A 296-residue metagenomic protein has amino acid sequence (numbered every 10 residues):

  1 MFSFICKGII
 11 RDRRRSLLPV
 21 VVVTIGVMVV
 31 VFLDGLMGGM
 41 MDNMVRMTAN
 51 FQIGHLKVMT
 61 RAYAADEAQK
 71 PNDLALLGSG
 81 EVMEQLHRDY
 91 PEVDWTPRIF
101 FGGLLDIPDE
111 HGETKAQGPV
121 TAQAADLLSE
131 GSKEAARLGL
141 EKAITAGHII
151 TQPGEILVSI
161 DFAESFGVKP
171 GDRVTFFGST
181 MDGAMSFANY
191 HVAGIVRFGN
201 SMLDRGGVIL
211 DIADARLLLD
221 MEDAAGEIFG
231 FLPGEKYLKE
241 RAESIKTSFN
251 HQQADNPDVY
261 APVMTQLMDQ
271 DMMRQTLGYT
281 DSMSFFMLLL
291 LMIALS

Functional and structural regions predicted by a protein language model:
M1-F32, N50: N-terminal Sec/SRP start-transfer signal
M28-V58: Alpha-helical transmembrane segments
L36, E240-S248, Q252-S296: Peri-transmembrane interface segments
L56, F162-A163, A224-K246, P262: A short beta-strand structural signal in non-transmembrane regions
R61-D66, P71-D223: A structural signal for hydrophobic secondary-structure junctions, strongest on transmembrane helix-loop-helix units
D66-E67, R197-G199, G230-K239, L267-Q270: Structural beta->alpha junctions
